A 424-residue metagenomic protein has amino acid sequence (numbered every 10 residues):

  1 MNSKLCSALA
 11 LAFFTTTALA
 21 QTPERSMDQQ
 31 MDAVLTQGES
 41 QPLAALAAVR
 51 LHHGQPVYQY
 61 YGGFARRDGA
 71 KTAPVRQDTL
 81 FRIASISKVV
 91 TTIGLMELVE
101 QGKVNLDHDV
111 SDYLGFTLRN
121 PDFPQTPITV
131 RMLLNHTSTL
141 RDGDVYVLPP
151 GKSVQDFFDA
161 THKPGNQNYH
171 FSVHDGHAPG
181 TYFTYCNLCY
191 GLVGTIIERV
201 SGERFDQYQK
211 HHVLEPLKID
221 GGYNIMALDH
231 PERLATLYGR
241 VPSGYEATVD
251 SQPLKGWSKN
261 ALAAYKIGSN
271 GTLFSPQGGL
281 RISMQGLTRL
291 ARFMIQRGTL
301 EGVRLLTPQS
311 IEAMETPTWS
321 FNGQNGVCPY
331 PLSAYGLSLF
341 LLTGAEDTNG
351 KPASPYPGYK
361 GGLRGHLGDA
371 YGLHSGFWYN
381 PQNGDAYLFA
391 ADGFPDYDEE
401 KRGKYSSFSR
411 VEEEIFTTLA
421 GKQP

Functional and structural regions predicted by a protein language model:
M1-S7: Bacterial N-terminal signal peptides that target proteins for export
S7-T17: Bacterial N-terminal signal peptides
E24-F81, F171-S172: Short, conserved catalytic-motif segment at the N-terminal edge
E39-L46, A70-M132, H174-C189, S275-G278: Short active-site loop at a secondary-structure junction that contains or immediately precedes the catalytic residue(s)
R66, D122-G362: Short, surface-exposed loop or secondary-structure junction motifs that flank catalytic or metal-binding residues
Q296, E315-Q324, G344, P395-P424: Short, gly/Ser/Thr-rich active-site loops of penicillin-recognizing serine hydrolases
L373-A386: Short, surface-exposed beta-strand/loop micro-motifs that present aromatic residues
